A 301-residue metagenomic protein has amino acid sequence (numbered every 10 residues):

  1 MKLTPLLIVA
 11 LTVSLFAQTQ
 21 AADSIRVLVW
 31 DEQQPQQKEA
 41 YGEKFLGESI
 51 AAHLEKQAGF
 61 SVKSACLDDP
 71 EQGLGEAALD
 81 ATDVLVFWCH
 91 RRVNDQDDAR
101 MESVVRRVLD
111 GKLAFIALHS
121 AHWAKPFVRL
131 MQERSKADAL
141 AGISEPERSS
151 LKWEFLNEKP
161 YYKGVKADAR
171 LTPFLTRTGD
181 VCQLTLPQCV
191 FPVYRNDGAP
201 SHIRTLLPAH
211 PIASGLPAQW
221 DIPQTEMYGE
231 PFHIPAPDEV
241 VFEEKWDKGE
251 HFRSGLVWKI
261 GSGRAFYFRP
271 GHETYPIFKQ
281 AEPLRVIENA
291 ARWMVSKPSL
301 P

Functional and structural regions predicted by a protein language model:
P5-S14: Bacterial N-terminal signal peptides
A22-S24, C66, I234, D238-E239 (+2 more regions): Extracellular ligand-binding/catalytic regions of CAZymes and related secreted enzymes and adhesion modules
D23-Q36: Short beta-strand segments enriched in small/hydrophobic residues
L28, K63, V86, I116 (+2 more regions): Hydrophobic/aromatic beta-strand patches that form the interior of the parallel beta-sheet core in alpha/beta enzyme
P35-L130: Helical hinge/lid and interdomain linker segments adjacent to catalytic or ligand-binding clefts that mediate domain
F45, S49, S103, P211 (+1 more regions): Extracytoplasmic/secreted proteins, especially bacterial periplasmic and envelope-associated proteins
E55, S61-K63, D80-A81, L156-G261: Catalytic beta-strand/loop cores that center a nucleophilic Ser/Cys/Thr and support acyl-enzyme chemistry
R91-P211: A glycine-rich, often tryptophan-bearing local segment used as a flexible ligand/cofactor-contacting loop or short
